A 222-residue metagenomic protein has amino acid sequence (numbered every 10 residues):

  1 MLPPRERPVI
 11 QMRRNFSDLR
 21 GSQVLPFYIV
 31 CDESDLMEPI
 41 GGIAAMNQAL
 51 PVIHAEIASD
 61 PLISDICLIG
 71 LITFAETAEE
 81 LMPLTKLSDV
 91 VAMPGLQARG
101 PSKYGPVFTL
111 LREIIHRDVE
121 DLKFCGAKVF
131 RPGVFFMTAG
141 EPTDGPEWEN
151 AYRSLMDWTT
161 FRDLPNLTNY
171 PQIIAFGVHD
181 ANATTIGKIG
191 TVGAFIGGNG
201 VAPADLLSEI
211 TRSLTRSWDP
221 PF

Functional and structural regions predicted by a protein language model:
M1, A44, G140-K188: VWA/integrin I-like adhesion module and closely mimicked acidic/polar interface patches used
M1-Y28, S34-G42, V119-A127: Acidic, polar low-complexity linker/tail segments
D35-I66: …and closely analogous acidic/polar surface helices at protein-protein or active-site interfaces in A-domain-like
L36-M37, A78-E80, G140-P146: Short acidic, S/G/P-rich loop/turn micro-motifs used as interaction or catalytic elements
D65-G95, A183-T191: Short beta-strand-loop
E79, D89-F130, Q172-T184, A202-D205 (+1 more regions): Von Willebrand factor
F108-L164: Exposed acidic/Ser/Thr-rich ligand/metal-binding surfaces
G190-F222: C-terminal helix of von Willebrand factor
